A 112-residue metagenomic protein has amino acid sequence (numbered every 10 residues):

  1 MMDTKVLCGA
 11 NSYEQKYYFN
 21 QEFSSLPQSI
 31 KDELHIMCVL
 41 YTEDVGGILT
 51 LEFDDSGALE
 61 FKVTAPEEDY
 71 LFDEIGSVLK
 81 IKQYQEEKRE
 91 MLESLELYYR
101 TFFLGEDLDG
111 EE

Functional and structural regions predicted by a protein language model:
M1-D44: Negatively charged, low-complexity tracts enriched in Asp/Glu with abundant Ser/Thr
M1-T4, G105-E112: Short acidic DE-rich linear segments
L26-I30, I81, L92, L108: Short, structured coil/loop segments at alpha-helix boundaries
E43-Y99: Amphipathic protein-protein interaction modules
L97-R100, L104-D107: Charged/polar positions within long, soluble alpha-helices
